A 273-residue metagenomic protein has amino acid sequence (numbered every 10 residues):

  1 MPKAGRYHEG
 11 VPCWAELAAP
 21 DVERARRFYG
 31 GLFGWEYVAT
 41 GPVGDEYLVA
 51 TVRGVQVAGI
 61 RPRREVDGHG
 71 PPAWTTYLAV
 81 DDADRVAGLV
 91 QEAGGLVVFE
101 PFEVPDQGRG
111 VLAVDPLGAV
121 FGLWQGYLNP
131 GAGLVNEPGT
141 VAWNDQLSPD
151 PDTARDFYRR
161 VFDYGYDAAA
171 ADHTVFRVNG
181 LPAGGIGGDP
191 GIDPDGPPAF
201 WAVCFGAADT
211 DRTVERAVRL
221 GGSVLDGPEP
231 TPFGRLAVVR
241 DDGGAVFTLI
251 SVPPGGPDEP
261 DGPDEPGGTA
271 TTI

Functional and structural regions predicted by a protein language model:
M1-Y7, A93-A142, A169-N179, G188 (+2 more regions): Vicinal oxygen chelate
P2, R6-E9, E16-V55, E92 (+4 more regions): Core segments of cupin and vicinal oxygen chelate
V11-P20, V49-A50, V66-L89, R109-V114 (+3 more regions): Vicinal oxygen chelate
E16, A25, F33, T40 (+9 more regions): Ligand-binding pocket scaffold of soluble enzyme catalytic domains
A25, W35-Y37, Q56-A58, G68 (+7 more regions): Short loop/beta submotifs within extracellular cysteine-rich repeat domains
A25-R26, V57, A87, V98 (+7 more regions): Internal amphipathic alpha-helical segments of the cytochrome P450 catalytic fold
G41-V135: Active-site-adjacent scaffolding segments
P62, Y158, I186: Active-site-proximal beta-strand elements of phosphoester/diester hydrolases
